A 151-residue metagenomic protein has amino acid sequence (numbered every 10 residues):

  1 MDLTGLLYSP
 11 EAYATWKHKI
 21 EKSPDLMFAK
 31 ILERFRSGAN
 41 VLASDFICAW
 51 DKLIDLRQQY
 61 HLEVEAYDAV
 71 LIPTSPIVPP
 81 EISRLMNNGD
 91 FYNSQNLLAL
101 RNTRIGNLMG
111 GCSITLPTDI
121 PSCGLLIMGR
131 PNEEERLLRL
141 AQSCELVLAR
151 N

Functional and structural regions predicted by a protein language model:
T4, C48, P79-L100: Short, surface-exposed loop/helix-turn segments at secondary-structure junctions that function as lids/hinges flanking
L6-R57, C112-G124: Short helix-loop capping/hinge segments that flank enzyme active sites or metal/cofactor-binding pockets
R36-N40, I77, E81-R84: Acyltransferase/transacylase module recognition
V41, I47, Q58, N107-N151: Structural helix-boundary/capping segments
L62, Y92-L116: Small-aliphatic-rich amphipathic alpha-helix that forms the alpha element of a beta-alpha
Y67: An anion/phosphate-binding loop that grips the pyrophosphate of nucleotide cofactors and donors
T74: Glycine-rich, N-terminal phosphate-binding loop of Rossmann-like dinucleotide-binding domains
